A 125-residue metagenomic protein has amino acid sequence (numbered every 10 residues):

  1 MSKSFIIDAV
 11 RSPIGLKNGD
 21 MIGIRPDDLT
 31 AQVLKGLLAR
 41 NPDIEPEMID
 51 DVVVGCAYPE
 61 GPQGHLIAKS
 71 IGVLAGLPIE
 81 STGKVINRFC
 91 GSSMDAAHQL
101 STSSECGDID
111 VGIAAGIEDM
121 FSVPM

Functional and structural regions predicted by a protein language model:
M1-V33, S92, A96-M125: Conserved beta-strand-centric core segments of catalytic alpha/beta enzyme folds
F5, V53, V85: Conserved beta-strand segments that form the floor/walls of ligand-binding pockets within enzyme and binding domains
V10, K35, A75-L77: Short loop segments at secondary-structure junctions
D20, I24-Q32, E47, D51 (+2 more regions): Active-site loop-to-helix "anion-binding N-cap" substructures in soluble metabolic enzymes
I24, C56-V111, S122: Conserved catalytic cysteine-centered active-site region of acyl-thioester-dependent Claisen-condensing enzymes
G36-D50: Phosphate/pyrophosphate-binding loops at sites that engage ATP/ADP/AMP, CoA/4′-phosphopantetheine, polyphosphate
